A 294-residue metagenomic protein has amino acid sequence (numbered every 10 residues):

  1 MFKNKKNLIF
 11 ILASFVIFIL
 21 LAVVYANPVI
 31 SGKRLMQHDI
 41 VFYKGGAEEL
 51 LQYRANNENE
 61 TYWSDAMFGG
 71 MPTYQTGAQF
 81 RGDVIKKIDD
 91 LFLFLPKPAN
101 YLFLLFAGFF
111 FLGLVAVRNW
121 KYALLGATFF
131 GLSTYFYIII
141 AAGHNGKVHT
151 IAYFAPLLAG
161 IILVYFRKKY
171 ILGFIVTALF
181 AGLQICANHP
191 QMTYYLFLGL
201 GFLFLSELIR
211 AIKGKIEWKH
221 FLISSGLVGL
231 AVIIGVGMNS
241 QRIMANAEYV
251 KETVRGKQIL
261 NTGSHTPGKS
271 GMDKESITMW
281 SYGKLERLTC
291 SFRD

Functional and structural regions predicted by a protein language model:
M1-A26, I216-V232: Start-transfer (signal-anchor) and selected internal transmembrane alpha helices of multi-pass inner/ER membrane
K3-L8, Q37, F42-Y43, I88-F92 (+4 more regions): Bimodal feature
I9-A13, D89-K97, N119-G126, G173: Membrane-interface starts of transmembrane alpha-helices
F18, G108-V115, K121-R210, S224 (+1 more regions): Membrane-embedded helix bundles of polyisoprenyl
L21-G108, T128-I151, A155, H265-D294: Membrane-interface coil-to-helix junctions
A26, I30-R34, R167, H189 (+3 more regions): Transmembrane helix-loop junctions in multipass membrane proteins, especially transporters and channels
R54-A55, V164-Y165, I209-K213, S291: Hydrophobic residues in alpha-helical segments
S224-Y282: Polar, glycine-rich mid-to-C-terminal structural blocks that act as macromolecule-binding/assembly scaffolds
